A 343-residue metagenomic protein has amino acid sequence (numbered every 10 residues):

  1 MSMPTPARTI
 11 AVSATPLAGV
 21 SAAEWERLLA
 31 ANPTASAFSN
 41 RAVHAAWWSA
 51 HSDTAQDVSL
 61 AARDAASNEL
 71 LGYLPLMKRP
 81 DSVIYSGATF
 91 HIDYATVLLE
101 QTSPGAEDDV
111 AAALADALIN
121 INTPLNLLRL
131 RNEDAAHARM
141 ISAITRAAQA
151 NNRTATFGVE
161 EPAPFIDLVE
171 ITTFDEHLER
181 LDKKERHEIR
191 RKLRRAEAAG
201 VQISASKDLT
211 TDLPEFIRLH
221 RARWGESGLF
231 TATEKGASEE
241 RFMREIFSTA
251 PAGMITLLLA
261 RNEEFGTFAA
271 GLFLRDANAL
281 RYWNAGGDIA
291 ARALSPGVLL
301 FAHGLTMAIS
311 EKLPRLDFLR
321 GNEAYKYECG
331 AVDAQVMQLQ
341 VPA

Functional and structural regions predicted by a protein language model:
M1-R8: Short, low-complexity, intrinsically disordered N-terminal peptides in bacterial proteins
I10-A66, L71-I84, E133-R139, A143 (+4 more regions): A conserved beta-strand-loop-helix scaffold within acyl/acetyltransferase catalytic domains
D53, R244-E245, C329-M337: Short alpha-helix boundary/capping motifs
M77-V159, A277-C329, D333: Acyl-donor binding region in acyl/amide transferases
L99-T102, I166-E170: Short beta-strand-to-loop capping motifs
T211, E323, V341: Positions that flank functional sites
L319-R320, Q335-A343: Histidine- and aromatic-rich ligand-binding microenvironments
